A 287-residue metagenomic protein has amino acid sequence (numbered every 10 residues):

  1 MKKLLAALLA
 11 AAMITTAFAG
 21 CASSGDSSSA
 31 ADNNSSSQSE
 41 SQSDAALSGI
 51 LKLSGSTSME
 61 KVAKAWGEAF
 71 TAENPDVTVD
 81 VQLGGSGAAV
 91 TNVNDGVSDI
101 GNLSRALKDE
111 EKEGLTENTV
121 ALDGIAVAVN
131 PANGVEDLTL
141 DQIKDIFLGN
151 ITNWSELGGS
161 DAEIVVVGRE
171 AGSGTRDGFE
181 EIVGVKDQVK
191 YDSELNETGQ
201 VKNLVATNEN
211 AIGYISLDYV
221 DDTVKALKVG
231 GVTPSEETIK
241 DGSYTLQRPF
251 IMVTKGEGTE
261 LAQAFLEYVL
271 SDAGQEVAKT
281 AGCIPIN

Functional and structural regions predicted by a protein language model:
M1-L9: Positively charged n-region of N-terminal signal peptides that target proteins for export
L4, A22-G87, T91-N94, L103-N287: Exported/periplasmic ABC-transporter solute-binding proteins
L8, A12, V97: Conserved functional loop/turn residues at catalytic and ligand-binding sites
A11-I14, L227: Lipid-exposed faces of alpha-helical membrane segments in multi-pass integral membrane proteins
T16-G20: C-terminal motif of bacterial Sec signal peptides marking the signal peptidase cleavage site
